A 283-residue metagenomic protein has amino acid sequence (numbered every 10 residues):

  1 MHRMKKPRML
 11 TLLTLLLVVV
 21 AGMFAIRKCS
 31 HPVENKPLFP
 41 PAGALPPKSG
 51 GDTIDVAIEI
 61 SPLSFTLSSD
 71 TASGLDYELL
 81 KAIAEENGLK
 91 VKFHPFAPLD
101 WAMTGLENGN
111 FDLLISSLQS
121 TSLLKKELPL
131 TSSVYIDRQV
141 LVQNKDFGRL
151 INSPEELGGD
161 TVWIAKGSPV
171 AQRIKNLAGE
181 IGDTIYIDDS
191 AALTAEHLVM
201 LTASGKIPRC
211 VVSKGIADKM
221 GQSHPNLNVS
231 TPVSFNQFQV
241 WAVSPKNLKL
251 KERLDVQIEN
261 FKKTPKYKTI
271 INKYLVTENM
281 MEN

Functional and structural regions predicted by a protein language model:
M1-H94, W101, E107, R149 (+2 more regions): N-terminal hydrophobic or amphipathic helices and topogenic motifs
A57-P62, H94-D100, E107-T121, A165-S168 (+2 more regions): Beta->alpha turn/N-cap motifs
I58-I60, Y135-N144, A195-E196, K214 (+2 more regions): Periplasmic-binding protein-like
I60-S61, S69-A72, Q119-S120, N144-R149 (+3 more regions): Short coil/turn segments
T66-L67, L80-K90, V170-A192, G221-S223: Ligand-binding cleft/hinge of the Venus flytrap
Y77, K81, E85-E86, K90-E156 (+1 more regions): Acidic, polar ligand-binding/catalytic clefts
I83, L106-E107, L157, L198-A203 (+1 more regions): Hydrophobic residues within well-ordered alpha-helices
D100, I115-E127, R173-N176, M200-F235: A ligand-binding cleft/hinge motif common to bilobed small-molecule-binding domains
